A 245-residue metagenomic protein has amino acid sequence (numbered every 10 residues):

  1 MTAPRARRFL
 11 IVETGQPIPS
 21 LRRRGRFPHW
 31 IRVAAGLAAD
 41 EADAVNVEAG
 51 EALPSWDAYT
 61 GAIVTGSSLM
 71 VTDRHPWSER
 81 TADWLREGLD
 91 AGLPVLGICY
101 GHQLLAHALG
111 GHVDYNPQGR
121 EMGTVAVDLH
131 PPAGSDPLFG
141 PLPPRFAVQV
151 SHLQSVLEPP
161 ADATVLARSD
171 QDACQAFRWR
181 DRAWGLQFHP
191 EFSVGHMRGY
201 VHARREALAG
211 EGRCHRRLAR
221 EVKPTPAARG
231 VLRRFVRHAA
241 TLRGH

Functional and structural regions predicted by a protein language model:
M1-D83, E87-A91, R213-H245: N-terminal beta1-alpha1 cap of cysteine-dependent amidohydrolase-like domains
L10-V12, D43-V45, I63, L96 (+3 more regions): Hydrophobic/aromatic beta-strand patches that form the interior of the parallel beta-sheet core in alpha/beta enzyme
L21-R22, P54, D73-R74, A106-A108 (+3 more regions): Short glycine-/acidic-enriched loop or helix-start segments at secondary-structure transitions that form or flank
R24-F27, D57-Y59, P76-E79, G110-V113 (+3 more regions): Short, glycine/charged-enriched secondary-structure capping and boundary segments
A38, T65, A91-G92, R145 (+2 more regions): Structured helix-beta-strand junction loops
T65-A133: Cysteine-nucleophile active-site neighborhood
L109-G195: Pocket-forming structural segment of enzyme catalytic cores
T164-R168, D172-H245: C-terminal and late-domain segments of enzyme folds
